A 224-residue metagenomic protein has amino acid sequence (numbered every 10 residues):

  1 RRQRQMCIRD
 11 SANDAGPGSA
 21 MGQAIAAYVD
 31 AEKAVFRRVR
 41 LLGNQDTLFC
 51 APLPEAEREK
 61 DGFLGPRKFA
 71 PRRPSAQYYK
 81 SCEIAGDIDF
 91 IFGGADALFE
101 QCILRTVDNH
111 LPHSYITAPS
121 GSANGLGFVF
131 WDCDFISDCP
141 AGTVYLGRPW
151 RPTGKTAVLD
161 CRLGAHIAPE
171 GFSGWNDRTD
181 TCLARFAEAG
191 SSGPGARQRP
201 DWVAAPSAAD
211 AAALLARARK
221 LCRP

Functional and structural regions predicted by a protein language model:
R2-Q5, R9-P224: Sequence-level preference for short, compositionally simple segments enriched in small aliphatic or small polar residues
